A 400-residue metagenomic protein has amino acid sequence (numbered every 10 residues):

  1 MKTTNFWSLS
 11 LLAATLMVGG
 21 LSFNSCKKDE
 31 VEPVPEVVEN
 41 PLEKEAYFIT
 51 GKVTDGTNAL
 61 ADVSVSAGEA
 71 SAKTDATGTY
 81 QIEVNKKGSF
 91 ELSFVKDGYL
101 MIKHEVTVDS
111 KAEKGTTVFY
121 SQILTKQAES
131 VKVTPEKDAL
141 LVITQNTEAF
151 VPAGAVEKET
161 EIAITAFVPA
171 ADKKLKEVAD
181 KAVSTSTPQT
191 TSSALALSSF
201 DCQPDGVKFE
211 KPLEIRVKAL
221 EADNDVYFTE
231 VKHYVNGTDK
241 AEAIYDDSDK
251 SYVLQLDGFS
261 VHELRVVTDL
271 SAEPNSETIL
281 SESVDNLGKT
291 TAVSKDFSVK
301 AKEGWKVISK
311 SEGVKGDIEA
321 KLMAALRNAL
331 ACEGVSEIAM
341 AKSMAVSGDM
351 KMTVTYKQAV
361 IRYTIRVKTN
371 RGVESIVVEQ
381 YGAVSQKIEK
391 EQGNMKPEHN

Functional and structural regions predicted by a protein language model:
G20-S25: C-terminal motif of bacterial Sec signal peptides marking the signal peptidase cleavage site
V31-V38, I49, T77, I123-T144 (+7 more regions): Proteolytic cleavage junctions
P33-E36, Y99-F119: Structured interaction patches on ligand/partner-binding surfaces of diverse proteins
V37-V63: Structural motif
A67, S89-T107: A short, solvent-exposed loop/turn motif at the edges and junctions of modular extracellular/periplasmic domains
E69-I82: Short, acidic Ser/Thr/Gly-rich low-complexity loop/linker segments typical of extracellular and cell-surface proteins
Q81-E91, D97, L220-A222: Short Pro-Gly-centered beta-turn/loop motif in secreted/extracellular proteins
A139-R216, L326: Long, contiguous ectodomains of secretory-pathway proteins
